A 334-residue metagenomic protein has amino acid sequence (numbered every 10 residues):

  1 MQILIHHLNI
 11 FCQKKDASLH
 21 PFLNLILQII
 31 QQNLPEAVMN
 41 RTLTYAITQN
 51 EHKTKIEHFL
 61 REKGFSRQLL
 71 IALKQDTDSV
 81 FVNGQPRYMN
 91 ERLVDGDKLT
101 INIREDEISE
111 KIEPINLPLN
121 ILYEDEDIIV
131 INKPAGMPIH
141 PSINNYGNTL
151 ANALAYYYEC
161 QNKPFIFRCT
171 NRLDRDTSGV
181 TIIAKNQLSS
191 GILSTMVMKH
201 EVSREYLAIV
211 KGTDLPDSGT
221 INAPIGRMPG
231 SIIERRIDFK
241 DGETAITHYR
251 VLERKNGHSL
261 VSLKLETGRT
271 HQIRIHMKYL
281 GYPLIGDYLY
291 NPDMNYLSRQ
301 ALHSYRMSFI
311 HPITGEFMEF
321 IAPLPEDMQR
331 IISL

Functional and structural regions predicted by a protein language model:
F11, F22-G219, G226, D327-I331: RNA pseudouridine synthases
K15-D16, H20: Targeting/processing segments of secretory and organellar proteins
Y88-R92, S262, R299: Short, surface-exposed secondary-structure edge patches
N102-R104, G230-I233, T244, D287-D293: Short Pro/Gly-enriched beta-strand edge/turn motifs at strand-loop
G147, S203, L207-V210, Y279-M294: Flexible glycine-rich active-site/ligand-binding loops centered on an Asp-His dyad
K163-S194, S203, N222-L280, S304-L334: The conserved catalytic core of RNA pseudouridine synthases
I285-P312, E316: RNA substrate-recognition surfaces in RNA-acting enzymes
